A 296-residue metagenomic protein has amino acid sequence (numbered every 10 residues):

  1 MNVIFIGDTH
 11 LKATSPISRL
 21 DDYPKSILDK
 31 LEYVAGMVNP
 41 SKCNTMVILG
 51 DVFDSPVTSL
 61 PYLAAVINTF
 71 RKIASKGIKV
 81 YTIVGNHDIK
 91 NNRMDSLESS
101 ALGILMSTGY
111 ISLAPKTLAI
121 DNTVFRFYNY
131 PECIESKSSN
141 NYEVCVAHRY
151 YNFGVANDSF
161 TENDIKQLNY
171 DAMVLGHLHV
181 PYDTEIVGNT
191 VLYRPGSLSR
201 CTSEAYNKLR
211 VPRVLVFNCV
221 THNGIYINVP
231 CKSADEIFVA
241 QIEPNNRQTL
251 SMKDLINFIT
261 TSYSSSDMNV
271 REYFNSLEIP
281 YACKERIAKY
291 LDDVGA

Functional and structural regions predicted by a protein language model:
M1-T69, S138-N141: N-terminal active-site segment of His-dependent metallophosphoesterases
F5-G7, T45-D51, K79-N86, L113-P115 (+3 more regions): Active-site neighborhood of phospho(di)ester-bond hydrolases with catalytic His/Asp-centered motifs
H10-T14, D54-V57, I83-R93, I134 (+3 more regions): Active-site environment of divalent metal-dependent phosphoester hydrolases
S15-I17, G50-F70, I89-S107, T184-G188: Metal-dependent catalytic neighborhoods of phosphoester/phosphodiester hydrolases
A65-G77, F160-Q167: Catalytic-core regions built around general acid/base machinery
V66, V84-D164: Conserved catalytic scaffold of divalent metal-dependent phosphoesterases
N157-H222: Conserved beta-sheet core of the metallophosphoesterase superfamily
P195-A296: Acidic, His/Gly-rich catalytic cores of divalent-metal-dependent hydrolytic chemistry
